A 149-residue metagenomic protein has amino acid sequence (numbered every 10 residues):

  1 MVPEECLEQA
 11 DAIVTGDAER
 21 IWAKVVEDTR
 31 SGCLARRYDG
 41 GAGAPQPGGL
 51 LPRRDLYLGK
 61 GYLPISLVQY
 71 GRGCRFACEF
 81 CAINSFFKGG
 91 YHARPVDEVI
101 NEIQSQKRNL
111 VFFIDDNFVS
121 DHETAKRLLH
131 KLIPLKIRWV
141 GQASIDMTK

Functional and structural regions predicted by a protein language model:
M1-P47: Glycine-rich beta-alpha loop elements in corrinoid/cobalamin-binding modules across cobalamin-dependent enzymes
L50-K149: Radical SAM [4Fe-4S] cluster-binding motif and immediate context
